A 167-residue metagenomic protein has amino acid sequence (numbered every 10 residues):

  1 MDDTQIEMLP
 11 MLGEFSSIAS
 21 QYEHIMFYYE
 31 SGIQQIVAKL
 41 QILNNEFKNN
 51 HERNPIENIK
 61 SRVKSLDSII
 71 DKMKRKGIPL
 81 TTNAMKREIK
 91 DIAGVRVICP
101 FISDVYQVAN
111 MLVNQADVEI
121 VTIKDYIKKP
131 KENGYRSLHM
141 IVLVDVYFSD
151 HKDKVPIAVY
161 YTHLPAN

Functional and structural regions predicted by a protein language model:
M1-E88: Charge-rich, low-complexity segments
K90-I92, Y135-S137, K154-P156: Short connector loops at helix/strand junctions that flank enzyme active sites, especially segments positioning acidic
A93-C99, V159: Short cationic amphipathic helices and targeting signals
F101-D104: Helix N-cap motif at beta-to-alpha junctions
Y106, V118-L143: Beta-rich nucleic-acid/ligand-interaction surfaces
V108-V113: Short amphipathic alpha-helices in soluble, non-transmembrane regions that often serve as interface/regulatory elements
H139-P156: Extended assembly-interface/linker segments at domain junctions
T162-N167: Conserved small/polar residues in nucleotide/adenosyl-binding loops
